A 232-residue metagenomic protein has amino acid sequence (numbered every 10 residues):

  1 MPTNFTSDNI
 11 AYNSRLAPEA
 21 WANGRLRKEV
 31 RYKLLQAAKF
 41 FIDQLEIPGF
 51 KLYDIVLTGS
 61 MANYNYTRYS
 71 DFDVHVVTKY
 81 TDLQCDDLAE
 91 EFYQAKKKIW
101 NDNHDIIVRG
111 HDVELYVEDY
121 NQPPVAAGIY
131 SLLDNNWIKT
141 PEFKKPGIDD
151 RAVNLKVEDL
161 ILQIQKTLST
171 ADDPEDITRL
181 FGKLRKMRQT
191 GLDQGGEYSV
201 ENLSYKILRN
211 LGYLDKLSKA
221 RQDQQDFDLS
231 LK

Functional and structural regions predicted by a protein language model:
P2-S70, T78-K232: Catalytic core of pol beta-like nucleotidyltransferases
